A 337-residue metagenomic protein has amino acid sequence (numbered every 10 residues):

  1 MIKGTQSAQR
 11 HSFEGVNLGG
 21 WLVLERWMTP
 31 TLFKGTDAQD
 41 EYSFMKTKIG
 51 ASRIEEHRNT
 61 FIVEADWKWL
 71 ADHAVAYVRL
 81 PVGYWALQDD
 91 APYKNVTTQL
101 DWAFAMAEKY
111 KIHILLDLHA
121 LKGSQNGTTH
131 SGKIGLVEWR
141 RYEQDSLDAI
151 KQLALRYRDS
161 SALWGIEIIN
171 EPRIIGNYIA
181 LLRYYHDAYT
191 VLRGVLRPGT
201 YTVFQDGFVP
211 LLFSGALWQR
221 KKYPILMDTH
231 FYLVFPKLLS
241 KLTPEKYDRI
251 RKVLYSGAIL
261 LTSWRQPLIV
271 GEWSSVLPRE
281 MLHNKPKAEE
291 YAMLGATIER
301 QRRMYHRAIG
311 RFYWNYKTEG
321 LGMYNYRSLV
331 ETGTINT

Functional and structural regions predicted by a protein language model:
M1-V75: N-terminal carbohydrate-binding accessory modules
S12-L18, V78-L80, I114-L118, W164-I166 (+4 more regions): Hydrophobic faces of well-ordered beta-strands that scaffold small-molecule active sites in alpha/beta enzyme cores
R26-Q39, P92-N95, G123-R141, L329-V330: Aromatic- and acidic-residue-enriched segments that line the glycan-binding/catalytic groove of carbohydrate-active
K48-T60, I134-Q144, K246-Y255, Y291-A292: A short acidic, glycine-rich active-site loop that binds or catalyzes chemistry on phosphate/adenosine moieties
E55-V78, Q88, P92-A120, H130-G165 (+1 more regions): An active-site-proximal structural segment forming one wall of the substrate-binding cleft that immediately precedes
A86-D89, K122-S131, K237, L277-E280: Short acidic/His/Gly/Ser-rich catalytic and metal-binding motifs that mark active-site loops of diverse hydrolases
L155-R158, A162-G165, I169-R303, R307: Extracellular glycoside hydrolase catalytic/binding regions
K287-T337: Aromatic-rich peripheral "rim/lid" segments of glycoside hydrolase catalytic domains that contact and position glycan
